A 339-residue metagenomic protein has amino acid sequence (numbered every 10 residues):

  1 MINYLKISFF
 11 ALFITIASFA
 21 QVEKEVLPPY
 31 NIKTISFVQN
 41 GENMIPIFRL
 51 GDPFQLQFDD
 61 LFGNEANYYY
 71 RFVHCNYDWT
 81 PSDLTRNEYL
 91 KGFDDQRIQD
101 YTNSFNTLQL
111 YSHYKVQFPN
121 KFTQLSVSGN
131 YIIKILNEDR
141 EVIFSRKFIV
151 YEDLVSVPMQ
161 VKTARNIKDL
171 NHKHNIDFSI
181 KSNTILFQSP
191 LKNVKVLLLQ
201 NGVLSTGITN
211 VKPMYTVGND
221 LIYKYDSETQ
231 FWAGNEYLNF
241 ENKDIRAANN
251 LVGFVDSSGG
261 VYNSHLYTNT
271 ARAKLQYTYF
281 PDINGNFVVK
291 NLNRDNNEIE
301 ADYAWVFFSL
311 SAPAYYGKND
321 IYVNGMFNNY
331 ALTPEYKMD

Functional and structural regions predicted by a protein language model:
M1-E23: Bacterial Sec-dependent N-terminal signal peptides
V26-L27, V150-K173: Low-complexity, Pro/Ser/Thr- and charge-rich linker/hinge segments at domain boundaries
P29-H74, D169-I180, N293-S309: Contiguous beta-strand segments within globular domains
N64-G92, Q188-V211, Y316-N329: Extended low-complexity, serine/threonine- and proline-enriched intrinsically disordered segments
K91-Y114, L204-P213, F307-D339: Aromatic-rich carbohydrate-binding modules that target alpha-glucans
R97-D100, F105-P119, V217-N239, D339: Aromatic sugar-binding surface patches on proteins that engage polysaccharides or sugar-phosphate polymers
L108-L136: Ligand-binding face of N-terminal immunoglobulin V-set domains in extracellular IgSF glycoproteins
T268-G317: Basic K/R-rich, polyanion-interacting modules in nucleoproteins and related proteins
